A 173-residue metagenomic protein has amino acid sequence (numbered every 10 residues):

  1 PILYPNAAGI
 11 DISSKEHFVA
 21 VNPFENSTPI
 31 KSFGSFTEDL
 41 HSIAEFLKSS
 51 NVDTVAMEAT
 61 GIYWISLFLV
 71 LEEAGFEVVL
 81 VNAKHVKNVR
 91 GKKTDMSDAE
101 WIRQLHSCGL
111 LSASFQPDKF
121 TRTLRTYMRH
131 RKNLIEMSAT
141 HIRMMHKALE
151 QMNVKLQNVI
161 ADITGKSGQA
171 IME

Functional and structural regions predicted by a protein language model:
P1-N22, I102, L134: Gly/Thr-rich phosphate-binding beta-strand-loop-beta motif of the actin/hexokinase/Hsp70
S14, G61, H85: Short, glycine/acidic-enriched loop or turn micro-motifs at the edges of active sites
N22, N26-T54: Nucleic-acid-processing active sites and adjacent nucleic-acid-binding tracks, predominantly divalent metal-dependent
P29-K31, G75-A83, V159: Short hydrophobic/aromatic-enriched beta-strand-loop microsegments
V52, F76, V154: Short phosphate-binding/catalytic loops that engage adenosine nucleotides
V52-Y63: Short glycine-rich phosphate-binding loop at a beta-alpha junction
E72, V78-R129, N133, S167-E173: Short alpha-helix plus adjacent loop in nuclease-associated cores
K132-E173: Glycine-rich, often acidic, oxyanion-interacting loops/wings at catalytic, nucleic-acid, or phospho-protein interfaces
